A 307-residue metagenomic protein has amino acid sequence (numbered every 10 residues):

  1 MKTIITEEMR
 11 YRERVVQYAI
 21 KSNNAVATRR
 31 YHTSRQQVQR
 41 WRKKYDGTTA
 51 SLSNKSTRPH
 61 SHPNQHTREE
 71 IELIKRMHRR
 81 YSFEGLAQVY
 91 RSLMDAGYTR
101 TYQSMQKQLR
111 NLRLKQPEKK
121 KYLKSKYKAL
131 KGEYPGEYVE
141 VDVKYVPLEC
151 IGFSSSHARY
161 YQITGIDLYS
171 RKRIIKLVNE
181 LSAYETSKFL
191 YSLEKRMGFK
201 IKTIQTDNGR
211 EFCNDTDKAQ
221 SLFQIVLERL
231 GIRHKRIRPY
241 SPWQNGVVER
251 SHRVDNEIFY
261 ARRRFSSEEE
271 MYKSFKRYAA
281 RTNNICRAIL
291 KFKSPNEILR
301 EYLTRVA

Functional and structural regions predicted by a protein language model:
M1-D46: Double-stranded DNA-binding cores of transcription factors and transposases
V15, A27, V38-W41, I74 (+13 more regions): Mobile genetic element proteins and their domesticated derivatives, centered on retroelements and DNA transposons
T49-P147, R210, S221-I225, L299-L303: Basic, flexible linker segments flanking DNA-binding modules in nucleic acid-interacting mobile-element proteins
R58, I204-N208, Q224-V247, R263-F265: RNase H-like polynucleotidyl transferase catalytic core
V141-I174: An active-site-proximal beta-strand-loop segment
A158-R159, I175-T203: Active-site beta-loop-alpha junctions of metal-dependent nucleic acid enzymes, especially the RNase H-like/DDE
L181, F199-T216, R238-Y240, N245 (+1 more regions): Acidic/histidine-rich, metal-coordinating catalytic segments
L230-I232, R253-A307: C-terminal domain-tail junction helix/linker
